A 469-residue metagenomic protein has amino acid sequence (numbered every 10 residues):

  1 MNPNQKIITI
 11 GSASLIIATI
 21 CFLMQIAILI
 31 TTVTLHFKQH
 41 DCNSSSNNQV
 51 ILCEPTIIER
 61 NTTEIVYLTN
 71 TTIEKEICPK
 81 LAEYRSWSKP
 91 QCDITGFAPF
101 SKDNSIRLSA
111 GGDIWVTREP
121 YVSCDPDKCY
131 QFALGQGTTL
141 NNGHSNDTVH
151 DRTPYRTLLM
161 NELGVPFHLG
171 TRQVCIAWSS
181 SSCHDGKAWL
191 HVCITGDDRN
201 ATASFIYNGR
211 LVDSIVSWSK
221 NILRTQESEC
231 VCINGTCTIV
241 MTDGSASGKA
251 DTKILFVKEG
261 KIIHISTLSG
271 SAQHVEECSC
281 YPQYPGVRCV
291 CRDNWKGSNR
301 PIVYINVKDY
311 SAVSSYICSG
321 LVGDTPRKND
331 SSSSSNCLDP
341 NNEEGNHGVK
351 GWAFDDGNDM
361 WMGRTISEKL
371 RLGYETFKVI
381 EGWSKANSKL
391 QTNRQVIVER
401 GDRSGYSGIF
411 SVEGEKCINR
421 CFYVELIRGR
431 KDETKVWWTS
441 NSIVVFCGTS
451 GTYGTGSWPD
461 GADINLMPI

Functional and structural regions predicted by a protein language model:
I8-Q39: Alpha-helical transmembrane segments in eukaryotic/viral proteins
N43, N61, N70, N146 (+3 more regions): N-linked glycosylation sites
I51-E76: Serine/threonine-rich low-complexity intrinsically disordered regions
P79-T95, C278-M360, K416-I418, G461-I469: Extracytoplasmic low-complexity segments
D125, F132-L134, N141, N299-Y304 (+4 more regions): Extracellular glycan-recognition modules
I176-D185, D432-I469: Short, aromatic/His-centered strand-loop micro-motif at the edge of beta-sheets
H191-G196, F205, I464-I469: Short tryptophan-centered beta-strand motifs in secreted/extracellular beta-sheet-rich domains of glycan-recognition
M241-A246: Short beta-strand-plus-loop segments that form exposed binding edges in beta-rich domains
